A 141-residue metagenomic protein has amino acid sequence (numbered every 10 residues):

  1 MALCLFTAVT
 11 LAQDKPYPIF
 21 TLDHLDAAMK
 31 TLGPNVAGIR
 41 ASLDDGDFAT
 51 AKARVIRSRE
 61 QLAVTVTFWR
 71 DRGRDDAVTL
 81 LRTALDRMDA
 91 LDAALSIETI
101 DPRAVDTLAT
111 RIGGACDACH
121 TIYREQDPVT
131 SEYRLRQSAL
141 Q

Functional and structural regions predicted by a protein language model:
M1-A8: Bacterial N-terminal signal peptides
T10-A12: Signal peptide processing junction and immediate N-terminal pro/mature segment of secreted/exported proteins
D14-Q141: Sequence context surrounding c-type heme c attachment/ligation sites in exported
